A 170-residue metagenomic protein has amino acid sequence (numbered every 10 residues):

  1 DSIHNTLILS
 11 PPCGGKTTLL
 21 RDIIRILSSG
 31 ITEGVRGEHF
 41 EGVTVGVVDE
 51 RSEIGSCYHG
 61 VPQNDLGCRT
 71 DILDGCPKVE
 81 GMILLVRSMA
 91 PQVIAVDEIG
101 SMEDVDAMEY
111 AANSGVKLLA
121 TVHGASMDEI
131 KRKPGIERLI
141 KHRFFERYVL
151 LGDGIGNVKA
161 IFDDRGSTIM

Functional and structural regions predicted by a protein language model:
I3-R25, S29: Glycine-rich phosphate-binding P-loop
H4-I8, V45, I94-V96, L118: Generic beta-sheet signal
L9-P12, D71-G75, V96-E98: Glycine- and other small-residue-rich loops at beta-strand/loop junctions that grip anionic moieties
G14, G30, S56, G60-L66 (+5 more regions): DE-rich acidic low-complexity regions and acidic surface loops
L19-D22, K78-L84, A107: Well-ordered alpha-helical segments embedded in enzymatic catalytic cores
S28-I83: P-loop NTPase switch/communication element
M89-P91, A95-R147, D153: Conserved P-loop NTPase nucleotide-binding/switch module
E146-M170: Conserved P-loop NTPase
